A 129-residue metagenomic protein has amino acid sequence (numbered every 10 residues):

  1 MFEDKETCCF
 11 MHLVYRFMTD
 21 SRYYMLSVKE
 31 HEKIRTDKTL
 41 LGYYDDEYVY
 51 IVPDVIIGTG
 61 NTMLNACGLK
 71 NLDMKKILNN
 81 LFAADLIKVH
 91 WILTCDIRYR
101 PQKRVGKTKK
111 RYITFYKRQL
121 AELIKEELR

Functional and structural regions predicted by a protein language model:
M1-R129: Extended alpha-helical interface modules used as scaffolds for assembling large macromolecular complexes
